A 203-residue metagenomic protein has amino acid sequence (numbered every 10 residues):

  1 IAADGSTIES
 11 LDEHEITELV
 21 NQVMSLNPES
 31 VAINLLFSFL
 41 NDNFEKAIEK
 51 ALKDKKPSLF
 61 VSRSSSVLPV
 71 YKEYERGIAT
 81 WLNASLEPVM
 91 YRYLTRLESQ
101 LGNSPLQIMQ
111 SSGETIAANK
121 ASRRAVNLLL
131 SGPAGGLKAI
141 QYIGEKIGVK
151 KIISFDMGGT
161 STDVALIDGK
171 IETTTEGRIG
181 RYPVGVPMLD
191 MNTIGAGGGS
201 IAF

Functional and structural regions predicted by a protein language model:
I1-F203: N-terminally biased helix-coil "hinge/interface" segments that flank
